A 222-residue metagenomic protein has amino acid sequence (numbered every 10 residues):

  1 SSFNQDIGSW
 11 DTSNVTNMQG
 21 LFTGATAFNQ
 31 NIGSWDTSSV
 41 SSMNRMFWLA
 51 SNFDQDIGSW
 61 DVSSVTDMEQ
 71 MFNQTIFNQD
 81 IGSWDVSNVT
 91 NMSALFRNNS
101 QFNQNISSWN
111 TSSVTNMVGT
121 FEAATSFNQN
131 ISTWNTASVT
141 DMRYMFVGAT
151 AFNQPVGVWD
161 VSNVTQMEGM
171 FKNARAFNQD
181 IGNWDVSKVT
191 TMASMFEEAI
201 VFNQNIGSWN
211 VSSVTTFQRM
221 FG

Functional and structural regions predicted by a protein language model:
S1-G222: Negatively charged
